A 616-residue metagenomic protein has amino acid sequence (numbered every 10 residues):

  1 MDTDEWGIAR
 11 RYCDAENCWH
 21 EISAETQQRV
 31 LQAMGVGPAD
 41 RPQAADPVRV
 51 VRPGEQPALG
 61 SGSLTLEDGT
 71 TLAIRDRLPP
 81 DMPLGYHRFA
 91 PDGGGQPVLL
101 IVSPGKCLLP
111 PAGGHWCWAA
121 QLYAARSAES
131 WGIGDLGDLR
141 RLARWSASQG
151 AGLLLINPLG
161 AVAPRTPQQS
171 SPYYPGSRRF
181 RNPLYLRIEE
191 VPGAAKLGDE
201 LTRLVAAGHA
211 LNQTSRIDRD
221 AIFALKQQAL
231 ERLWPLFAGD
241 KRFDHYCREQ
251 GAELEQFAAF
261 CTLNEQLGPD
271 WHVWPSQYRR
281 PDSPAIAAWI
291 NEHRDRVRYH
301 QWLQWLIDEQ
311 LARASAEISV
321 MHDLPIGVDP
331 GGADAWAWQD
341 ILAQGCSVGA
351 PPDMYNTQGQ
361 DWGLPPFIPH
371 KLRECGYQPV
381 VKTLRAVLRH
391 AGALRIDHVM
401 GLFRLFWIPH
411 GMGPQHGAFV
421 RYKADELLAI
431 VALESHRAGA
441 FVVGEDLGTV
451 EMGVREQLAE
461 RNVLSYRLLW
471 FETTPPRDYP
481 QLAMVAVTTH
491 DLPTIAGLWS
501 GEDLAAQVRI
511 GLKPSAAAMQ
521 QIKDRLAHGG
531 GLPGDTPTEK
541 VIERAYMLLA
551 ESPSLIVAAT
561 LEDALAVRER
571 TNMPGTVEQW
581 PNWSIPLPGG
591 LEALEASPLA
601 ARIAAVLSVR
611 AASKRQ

Functional and structural regions predicted by a protein language model:
M1-G35, G69-L72, D92: N-terminal alpha-helical targeting/anchoring segments
T3, S146, A314-I318, S435 (+1 more regions): A generic structural signal for well-ordered alpha-helical segments
T26-G60: Extracellular ectodomain segments of secreted/surface proteins
P42, V51, P80, Q121 (+4 more regions): Short His-Asn-centered micro-motif
G60-H115, A124, W131-R144, Q149 (+1 more regions): Extended acidic/polar, glycine-enriched regions that form or flank non-catalytic beta-rich accessory modules
Y86, P97-L99, H115-C117, A143-W145 (+7 more regions): Beta-sheet entry/capping signal
R165-D308, A312, G327-A558, E562-A564 (+2 more regions): Alpha-amylase-like alpha-glycosidases and glucanotransferases acting on alpha-linked glucans and related
V541, A566-Q616: Structured C-terminal cap/extension of enzyme domains
